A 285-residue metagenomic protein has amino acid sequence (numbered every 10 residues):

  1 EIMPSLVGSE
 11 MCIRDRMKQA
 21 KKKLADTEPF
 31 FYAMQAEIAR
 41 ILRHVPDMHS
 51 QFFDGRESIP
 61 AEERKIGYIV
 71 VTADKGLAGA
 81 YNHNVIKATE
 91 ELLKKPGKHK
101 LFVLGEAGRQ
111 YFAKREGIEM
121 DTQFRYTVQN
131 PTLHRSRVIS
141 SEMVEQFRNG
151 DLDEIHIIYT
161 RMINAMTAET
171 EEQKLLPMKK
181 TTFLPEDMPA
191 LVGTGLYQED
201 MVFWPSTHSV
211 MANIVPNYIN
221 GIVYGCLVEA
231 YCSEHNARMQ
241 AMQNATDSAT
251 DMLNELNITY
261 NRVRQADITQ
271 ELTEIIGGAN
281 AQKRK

Functional and structural regions predicted by a protein language model:
S9-K285: C-terminal beta-strand-loop-alpha-helix "lid" module of Rossmann-like NAD(P)-dependent dehydrogenases
